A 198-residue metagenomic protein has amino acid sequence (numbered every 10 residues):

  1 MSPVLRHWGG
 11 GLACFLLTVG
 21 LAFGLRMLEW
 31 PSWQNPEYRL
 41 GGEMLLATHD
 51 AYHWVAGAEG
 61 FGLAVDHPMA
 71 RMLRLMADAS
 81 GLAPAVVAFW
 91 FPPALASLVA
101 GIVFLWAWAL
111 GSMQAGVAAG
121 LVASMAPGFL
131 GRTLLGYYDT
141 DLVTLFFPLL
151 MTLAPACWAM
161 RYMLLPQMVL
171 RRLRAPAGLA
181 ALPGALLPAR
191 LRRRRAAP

Functional and structural regions predicted by a protein language model:
M1-E37, V117: Start-transfer (signal-anchor) and selected internal transmembrane alpha helices of multi-pass inner/ER membrane
R6, S80-V87, R132, G136-D139: Membrane-interfacial loop-to-transmembrane-helix junctions in polytopic alpha-helical membrane proteins
R6-G10, A83-F91, S112-A119: Membrane-interface starts of transmembrane alpha-helices
T18-L25, F91-W106, A115-P198: Membrane-embedded helix bundles of polyisoprenyl
L25-A64, D78, L186: Extracytoplasmic loop-helix module adjacent to an early transmembrane segment
E37-L45, M69, L73-A85, L179: Interfacial juxtamembrane loops and adjacent helix segments that form the catalytic/substrate-binding surfaces
D50-A83, W90-P93, D141: Short hydrophobic/aromatic helix or loop-helix immediately within or flanking a transmembrane segment in polytopic
G60, D78, W108-A109, C157: Transmembrane helix-loop junction
